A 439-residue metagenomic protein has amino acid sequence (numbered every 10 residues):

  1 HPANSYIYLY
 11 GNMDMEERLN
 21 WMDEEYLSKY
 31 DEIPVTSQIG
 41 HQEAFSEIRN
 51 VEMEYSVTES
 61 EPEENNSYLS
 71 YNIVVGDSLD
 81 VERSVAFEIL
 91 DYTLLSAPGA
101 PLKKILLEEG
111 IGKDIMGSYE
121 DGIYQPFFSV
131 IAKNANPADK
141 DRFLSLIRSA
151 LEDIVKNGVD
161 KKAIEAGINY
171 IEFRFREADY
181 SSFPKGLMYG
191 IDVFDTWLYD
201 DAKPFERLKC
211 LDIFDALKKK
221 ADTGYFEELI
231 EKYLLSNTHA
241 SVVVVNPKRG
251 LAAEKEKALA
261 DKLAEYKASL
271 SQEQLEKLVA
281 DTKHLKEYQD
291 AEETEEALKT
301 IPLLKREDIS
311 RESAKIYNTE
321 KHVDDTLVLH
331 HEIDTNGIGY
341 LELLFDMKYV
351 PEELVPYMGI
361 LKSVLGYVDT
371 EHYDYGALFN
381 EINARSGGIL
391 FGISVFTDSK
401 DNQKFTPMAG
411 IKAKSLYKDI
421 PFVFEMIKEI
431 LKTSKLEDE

Functional and structural regions predicted by a protein language model:
N4-Y10, N66-G76, K103-K218, T238-K248 (+2 more regions): M16 family metallopeptidases and their MPP-like homologs
Y6-N66, N157-D160, A178, L263-K267 (+1 more regions): An aromatic/glycine/proline-enriched structural segment found at the starts of mature extracellular/organellar domains
P34-V35, V243-L263, K267: Terminal amphipathic helices with adjacent charged low-complexity linkers/tails
V35-G99, S129, P184-R207, S269-G366: His/Glu-based metal-binding/catalytic segments typifying zinc-dependent metallopeptidases
C210-I213, L217, E256-Q274: C-terminal helical/tail subdomains of lipid-metabolizing enzymes
I230-Y233: Core subunits and conserved enzymes of cellular information-processing and envelope-translocation systems across
